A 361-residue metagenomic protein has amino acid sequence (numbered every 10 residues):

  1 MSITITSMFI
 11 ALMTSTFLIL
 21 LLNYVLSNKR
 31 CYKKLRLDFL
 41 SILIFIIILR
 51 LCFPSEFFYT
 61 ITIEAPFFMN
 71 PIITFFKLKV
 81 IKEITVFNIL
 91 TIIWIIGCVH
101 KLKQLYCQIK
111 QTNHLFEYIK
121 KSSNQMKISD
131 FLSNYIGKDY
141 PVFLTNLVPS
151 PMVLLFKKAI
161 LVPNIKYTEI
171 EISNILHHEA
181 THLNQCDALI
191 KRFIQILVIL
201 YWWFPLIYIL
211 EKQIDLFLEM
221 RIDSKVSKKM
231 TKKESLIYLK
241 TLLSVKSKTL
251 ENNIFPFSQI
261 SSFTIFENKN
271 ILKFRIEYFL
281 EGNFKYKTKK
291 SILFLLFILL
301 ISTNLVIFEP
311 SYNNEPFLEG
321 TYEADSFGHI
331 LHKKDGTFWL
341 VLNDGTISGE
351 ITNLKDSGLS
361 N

Functional and structural regions predicted by a protein language model:
S2-F67, K77-F308: Membrane-embedded and juxtamembrane structural elements of multi-pass membrane proteins
M69-K79, I109, T321-H329: Extracytoplasmic/periplasmic ligand-binding sensor domains of two-pass membrane signal-transduction receptors
Y312-Y322: Ser/Thr/Pro/Gly-rich low-complexity linker/stalk segments immediately outside membranes or between
T321, H329-N361: Extracytosolic and intramembrane catalytic regions of membrane-associated proteins in envelope/secretory systems
